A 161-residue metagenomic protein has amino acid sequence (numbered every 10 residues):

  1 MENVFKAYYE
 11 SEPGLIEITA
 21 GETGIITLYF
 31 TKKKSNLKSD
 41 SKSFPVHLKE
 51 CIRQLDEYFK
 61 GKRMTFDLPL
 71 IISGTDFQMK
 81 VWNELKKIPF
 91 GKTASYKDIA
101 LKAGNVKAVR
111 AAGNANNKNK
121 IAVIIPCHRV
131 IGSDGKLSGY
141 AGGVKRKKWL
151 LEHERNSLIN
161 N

Functional and structural regions predicted by a protein language model:
M1-K107, H153, S157-N161: Basic nucleic-acid-binding alpha-helical/helix-turn surface characteristic of O6-alkylguanine DNA
L68-L70, A112, L137-Y140: Short clusters of hydrophobic/aromatic residues that line enzyme substrate/ligand-binding pockets
L85, V109-K118: Major-groove recognition helix of helix-turn-helix-like DNA-binding domains
P89, K120-V123, G135: Histidine- and aromatic-rich ligand-binding microenvironments
V123-V130: Short Lys/Arg-enriched helix C-cap and helix-to-coil transition segments that create basic nucleic-acid-contact patches
S133-N161: …primarily DNA-binding HTH/wHTH and HhH modules…
